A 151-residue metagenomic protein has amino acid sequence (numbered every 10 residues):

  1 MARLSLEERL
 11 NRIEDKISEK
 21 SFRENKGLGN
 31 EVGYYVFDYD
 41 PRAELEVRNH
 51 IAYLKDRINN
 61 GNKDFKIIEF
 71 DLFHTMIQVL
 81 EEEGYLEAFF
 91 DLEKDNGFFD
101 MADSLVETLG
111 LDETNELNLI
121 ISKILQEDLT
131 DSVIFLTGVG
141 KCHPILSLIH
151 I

Functional and structural regions predicted by a protein language model:
S5-L54: Glycine-rich P-loop/Walker A and Walker A-like loops and their local beta1-loop-alpha1 context in P-loop NTPases
K26-E31, I124-D131: Flexible, charged surface loops at secondary-structure boundaries
P41-E46, T75-I77, E107-D112, G140-P144: Short acidic, S/G/P-rich loop/turn micro-motifs used as interaction or catalytic elements
P41-Q78: Adenosine ribonucleotide-centric catalytic and binding domains
I67-N115: Long, charge-dense
D112-D128: Mid-core helix/loop region of P-loop NTP-binding domains shared across ATPases and GTPases
T130-I145: Conserved P-loop NTPase "ATPase switch" module shared by AAA+ and STAND
I149-I151: Conserved small/polar residues in nucleotide/adenosyl-binding loops
